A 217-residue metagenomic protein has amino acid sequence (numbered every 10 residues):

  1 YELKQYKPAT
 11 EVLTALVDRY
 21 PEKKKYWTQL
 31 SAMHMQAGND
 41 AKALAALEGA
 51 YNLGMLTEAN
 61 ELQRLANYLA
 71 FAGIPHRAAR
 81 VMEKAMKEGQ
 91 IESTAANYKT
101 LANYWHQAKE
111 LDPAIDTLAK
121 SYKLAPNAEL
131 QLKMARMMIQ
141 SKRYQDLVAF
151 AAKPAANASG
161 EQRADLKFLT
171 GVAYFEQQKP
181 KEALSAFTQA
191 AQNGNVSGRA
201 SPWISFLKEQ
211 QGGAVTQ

Functional and structural regions predicted by a protein language model:
Y1-Q178, E182-Q217: Alpha-solenoid helical repeat scaffolds
